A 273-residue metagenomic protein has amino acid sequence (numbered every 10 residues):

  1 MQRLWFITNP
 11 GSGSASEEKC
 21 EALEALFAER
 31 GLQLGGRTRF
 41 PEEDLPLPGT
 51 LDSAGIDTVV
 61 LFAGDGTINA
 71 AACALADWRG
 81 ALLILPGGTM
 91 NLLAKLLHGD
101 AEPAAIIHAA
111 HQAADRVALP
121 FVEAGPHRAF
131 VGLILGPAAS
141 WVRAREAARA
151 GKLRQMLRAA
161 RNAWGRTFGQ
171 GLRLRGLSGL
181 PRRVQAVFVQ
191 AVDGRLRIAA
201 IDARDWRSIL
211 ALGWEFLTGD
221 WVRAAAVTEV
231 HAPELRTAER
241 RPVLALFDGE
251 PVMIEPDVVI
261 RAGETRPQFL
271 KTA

Functional and structural regions predicted by a protein language model:
M1-V59, N69, C73, D77 (+1 more regions): ATP/NTP phosphate-donor binding region
R3, H127-R128, G171, R195 (+3 more regions): Structural motif
R3-N9, E123, E234-T237: Short hydrophobic beta-strand segments
I7, R37, R79-R197: Catalytic core of DAGKc-family lipid kinases
P10, F62-G64, L85-G87: Glycine-rich beta-strand-to-loop/alpha-helix junction loops that act as flexible
E21-L23, A76-D77, E146-A147, W214-T218 (+1 more regions): Short, solvent-exposed amphipathic alpha-helical segments in soluble enzyme and RNA/protein-processing domains
G66-I68, V243: Glycine-rich nucleotide phosphate-binding loop and flanking beta-alpha elements of Rossmann-like dinucleotide-binding
A200-A273: ATP/nucleoside-binding phosphotransfer catalytic cores, i.e., glycine-rich phosphate-binding loops
